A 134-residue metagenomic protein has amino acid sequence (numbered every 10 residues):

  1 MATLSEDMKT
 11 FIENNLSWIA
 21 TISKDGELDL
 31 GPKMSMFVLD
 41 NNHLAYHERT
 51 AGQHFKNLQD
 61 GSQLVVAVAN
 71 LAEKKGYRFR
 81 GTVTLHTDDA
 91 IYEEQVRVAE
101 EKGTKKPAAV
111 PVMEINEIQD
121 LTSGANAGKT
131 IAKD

Functional and structural regions predicted by a protein language model:
M1-D134: Binding-site signature for planar aromatic cofactors or substrates
